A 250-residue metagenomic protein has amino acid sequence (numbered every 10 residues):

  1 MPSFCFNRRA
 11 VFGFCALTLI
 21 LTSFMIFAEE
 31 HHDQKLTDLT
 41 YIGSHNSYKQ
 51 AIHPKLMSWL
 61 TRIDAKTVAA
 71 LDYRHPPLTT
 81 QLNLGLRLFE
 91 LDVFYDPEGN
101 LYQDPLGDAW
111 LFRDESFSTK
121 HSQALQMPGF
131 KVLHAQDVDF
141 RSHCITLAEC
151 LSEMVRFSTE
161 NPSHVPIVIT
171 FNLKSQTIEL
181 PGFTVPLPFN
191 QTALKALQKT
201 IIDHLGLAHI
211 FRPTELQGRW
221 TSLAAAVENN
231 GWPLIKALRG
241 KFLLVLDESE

Functional and structural regions predicted by a protein language model:
M1-N7: N-terminal secretory signal peptides that target proteins for export/translocation
G13-T22: Bacterial N-terminal signal peptides
F27-E250: Catalytic cores of phosphodiester-bond hydrolases, prominently lipid phosphodiesterases
